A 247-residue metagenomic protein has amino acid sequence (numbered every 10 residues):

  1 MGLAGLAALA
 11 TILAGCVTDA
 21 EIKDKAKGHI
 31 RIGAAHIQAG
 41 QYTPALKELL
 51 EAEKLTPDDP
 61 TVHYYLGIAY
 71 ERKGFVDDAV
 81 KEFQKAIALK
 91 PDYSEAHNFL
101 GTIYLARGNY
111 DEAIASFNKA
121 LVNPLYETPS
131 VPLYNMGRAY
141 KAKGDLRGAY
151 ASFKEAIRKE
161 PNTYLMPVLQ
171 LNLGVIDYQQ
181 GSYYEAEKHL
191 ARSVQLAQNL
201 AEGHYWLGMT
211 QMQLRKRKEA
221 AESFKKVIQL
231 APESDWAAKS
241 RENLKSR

Functional and structural regions predicted by a protein language model:
I12-I32: Bacterial Sec signal peptide processing site at the extreme N-terminus
E21, L55, L89, N123-L125 (+3 more regions): Structural marker of alpha-solenoid helical repeat scaffolds
K25-K27, P60-T61, S94-E95, T128-S130 (+3 more regions): Helix-start (N-cap) detector for alpha-helical repeat units in TPR-like alpha-solenoids, especially tetratricopeptide
R31, Y65, F99, N135 (+3 more regions): Canonical tetratricopeptide repeat
Q38-A39, R72-K73, A106-R107, A142 (+3 more regions): Register position in tetratricopeptide repeats
